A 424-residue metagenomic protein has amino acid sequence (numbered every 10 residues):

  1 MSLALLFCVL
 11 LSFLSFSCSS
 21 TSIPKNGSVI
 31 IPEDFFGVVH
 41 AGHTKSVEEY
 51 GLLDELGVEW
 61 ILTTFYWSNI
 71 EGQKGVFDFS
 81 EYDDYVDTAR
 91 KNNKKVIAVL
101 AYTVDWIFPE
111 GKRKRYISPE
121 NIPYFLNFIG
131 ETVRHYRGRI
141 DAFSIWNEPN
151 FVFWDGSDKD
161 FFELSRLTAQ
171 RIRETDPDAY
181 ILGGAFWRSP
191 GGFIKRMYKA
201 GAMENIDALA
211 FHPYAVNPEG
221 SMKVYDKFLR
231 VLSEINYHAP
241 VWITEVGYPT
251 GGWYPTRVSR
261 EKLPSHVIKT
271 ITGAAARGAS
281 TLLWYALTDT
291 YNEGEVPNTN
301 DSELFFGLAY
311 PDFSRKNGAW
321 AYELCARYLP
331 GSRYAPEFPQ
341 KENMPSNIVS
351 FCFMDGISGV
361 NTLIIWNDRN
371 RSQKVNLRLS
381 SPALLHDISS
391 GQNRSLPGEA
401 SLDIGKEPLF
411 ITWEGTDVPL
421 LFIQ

Functional and structural regions predicted by a protein language model:
A4-S15: Bacterial N-terminal signal peptides
T21-E131, R137, S144: N-terminal substrate-binding region of glycoside hydrolase catalytic domains
D34-H40, I61-T63, V96-L100, D141-I145 (+4 more regions): Hydrophobic faces of well-ordered beta-strands that scaffold small-molecule active sites in alpha/beta enzyme cores
Q73-K74, F108-E234, G252-K269, N298-D301 (+1 more regions): Active-site cleft segment of glycoside hydrolase catalytic domains centered on the general acid/base Glu
Y254-R327, E337-P345: Aromatic/acidic polysaccharide-binding cleft in carbohydrate-active enzymes
K341-P382, I388-G391: Carbohydrate-binding surface patches
L396-Q424: C-terminal beta-strand-rich structural cap/linker in extracellular carbohydrate-active enzymes
